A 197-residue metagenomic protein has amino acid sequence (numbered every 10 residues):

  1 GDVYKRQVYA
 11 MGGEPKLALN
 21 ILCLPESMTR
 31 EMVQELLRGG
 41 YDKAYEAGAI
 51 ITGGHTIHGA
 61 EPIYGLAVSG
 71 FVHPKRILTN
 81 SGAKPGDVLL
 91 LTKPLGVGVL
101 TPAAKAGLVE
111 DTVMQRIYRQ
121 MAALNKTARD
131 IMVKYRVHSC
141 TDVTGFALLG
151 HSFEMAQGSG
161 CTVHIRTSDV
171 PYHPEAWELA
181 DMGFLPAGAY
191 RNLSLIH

Functional and structural regions predicted by a protein language model:
E14-V109: Glycine-rich anion-binding loops of enzyme active sites
S27-I50, I57-Y64, K134-Y135, C140-I196: Glycine-/charge-enriched secondary-structure boundary and capping motifs
H55, S81, T92, I117-M121 (+2 more regions): Glycine- and other small-residue-rich loops at beta-strand/loop junctions that grip anionic moieties
A67-I77, V113-I131: Active-site glycine-rich loop that binds ribose-phosphate moieties when present
D111-Y118, H138, G188: Adenine-nucleotide phosphate-binding core of ATP-dependent small-molecule kinases
